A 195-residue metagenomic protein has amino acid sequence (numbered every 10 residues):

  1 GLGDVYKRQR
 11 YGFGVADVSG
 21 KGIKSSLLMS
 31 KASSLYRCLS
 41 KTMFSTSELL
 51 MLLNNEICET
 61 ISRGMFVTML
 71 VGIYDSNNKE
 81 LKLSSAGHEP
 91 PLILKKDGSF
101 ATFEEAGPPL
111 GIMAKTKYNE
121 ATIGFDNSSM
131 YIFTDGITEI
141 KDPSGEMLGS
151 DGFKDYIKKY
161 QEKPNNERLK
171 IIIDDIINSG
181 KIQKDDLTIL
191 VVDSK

Functional and structural regions predicted by a protein language model:
G1-Y6: Short, small-residue-biased leader/transition segments that mark boundaries at the very start of proteins
R8, V67-M69, A101-S144, S179-I182: Acidic loop->beta-strand submotif enriched in PP2C/PPM serine/threonine phosphatases
Y11, I23-E104, Y118, I177-Q183: Catalytic core of PPM/PP2C metal-dependent serine/threonine phosphatase domains
F13, S84, Y131-I132, I189: Sensory beta-sandwich core in regulatory modules of signaling proteins
V15-S26, G136-I140: Short acidic, Gly/Ser-rich segments with clustered Asp/Glu that frequently serve as metal-coordination loops in enzyme
D17, H88, T134-G136, D186: DG-centered beta-turn motif at the end of beta-strands
L49, L53, D155-D174: A short, conserved beta-to-alpha structural element at the edge of catalytic cores that scaffolds binding
I93-K96, K141-M147: Cytochrome P450 core scaffold surrounding the K-helix E-X-X-R motif and the conserved "meander" helix-loop region
